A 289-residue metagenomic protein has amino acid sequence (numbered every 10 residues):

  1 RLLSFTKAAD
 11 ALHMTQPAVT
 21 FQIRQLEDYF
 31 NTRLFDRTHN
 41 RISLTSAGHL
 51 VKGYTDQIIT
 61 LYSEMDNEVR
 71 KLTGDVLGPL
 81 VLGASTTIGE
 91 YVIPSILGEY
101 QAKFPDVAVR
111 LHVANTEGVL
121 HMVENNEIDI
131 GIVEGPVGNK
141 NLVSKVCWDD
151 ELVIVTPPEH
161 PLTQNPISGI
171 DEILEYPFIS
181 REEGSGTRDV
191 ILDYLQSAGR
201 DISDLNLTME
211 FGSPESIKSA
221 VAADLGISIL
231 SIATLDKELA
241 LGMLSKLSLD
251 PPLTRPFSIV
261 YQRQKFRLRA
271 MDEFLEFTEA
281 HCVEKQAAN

Functional and structural regions predicted by a protein language model:
R1-T15, L80: Short helix-boundary/capping micro-motifs
F5, E27-L44: A short LG(V/I)-centered, amphipathic sequence patch enriched for acidic residue(s) preceding the LG motif
Y29-F30, V51-T73: Alpha-helical linker/hinge and terminal dimerization helices associated with HTH transcriptional regulators
L77-K140: Central regulatory/effector-binding core of bacterial HTH transcription factors
N115-L120, E124-I128, V133-E134, Q196 (+1 more regions): Hydrophobic hinge/microswitch elements
L142-L152, T156-I179, E183, R269: Flexible hinge/capping segments at coil-to-helix
F178-G199, L268-R269, K285: Secondary-structure junction motif
L225, S245-A287: A late-sequence structural motif
